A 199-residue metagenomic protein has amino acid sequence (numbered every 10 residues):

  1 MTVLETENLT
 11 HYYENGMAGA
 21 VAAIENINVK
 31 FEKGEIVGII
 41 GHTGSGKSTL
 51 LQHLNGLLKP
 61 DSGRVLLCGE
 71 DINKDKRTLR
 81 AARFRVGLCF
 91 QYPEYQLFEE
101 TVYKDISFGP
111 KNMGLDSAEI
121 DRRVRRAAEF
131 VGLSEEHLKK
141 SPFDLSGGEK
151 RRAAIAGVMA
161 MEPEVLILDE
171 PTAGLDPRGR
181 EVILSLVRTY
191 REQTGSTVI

Functional and structural regions predicted by a protein language model:
I40-H42: The feature captures the beta-strand-to-loop junction immediately N-terminal to the Walker
N55: Helix-to-loop junction immediately C-terminal to a conserved catalytic motif
G63-K74, A82: Conserved ABC transporter NBD signature motif
A118-E136: Conserved ABC ATPase "signature" region
S141-L145, E149: Conserved ABC ATPase signature
E162: Conserved catalytic motifs of ABC-family nucleotide-binding domains
L166-D169: Catalytic Walker B motif of ABC-type/P-loop ATPase nucleotide-binding domains
